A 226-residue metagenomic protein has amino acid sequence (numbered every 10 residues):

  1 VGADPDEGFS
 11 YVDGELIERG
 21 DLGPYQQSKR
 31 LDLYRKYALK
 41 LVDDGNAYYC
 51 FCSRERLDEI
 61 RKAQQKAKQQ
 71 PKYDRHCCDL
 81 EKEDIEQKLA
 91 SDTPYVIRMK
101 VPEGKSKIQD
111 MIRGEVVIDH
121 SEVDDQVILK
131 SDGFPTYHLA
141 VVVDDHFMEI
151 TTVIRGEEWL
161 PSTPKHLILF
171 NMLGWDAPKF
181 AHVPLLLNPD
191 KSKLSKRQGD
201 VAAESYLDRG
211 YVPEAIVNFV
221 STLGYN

Functional and structural regions predicted by a protein language model:
V1-D21: A glycine-rich helix N-cap at a beta->alpha junction
G2-G8, K40, Y211, V220-T222: DNA major-groove recognition helix of helix-turn-helix/homeodomain DNA-binding modules
G20-S28: The substrate-binding groove and active-site-proximal loops of carbohydrate-active enzymes, especially glycoside
Q27, K40-H182, L187-L194, A202: Active-site cores that bind ATP or allylic diphosphates and position pyrophosphate for catalysis
Q198, A202-N226: A conserved active-site cap/scaffold subdomain adjacent to cofactor or substrate pockets
